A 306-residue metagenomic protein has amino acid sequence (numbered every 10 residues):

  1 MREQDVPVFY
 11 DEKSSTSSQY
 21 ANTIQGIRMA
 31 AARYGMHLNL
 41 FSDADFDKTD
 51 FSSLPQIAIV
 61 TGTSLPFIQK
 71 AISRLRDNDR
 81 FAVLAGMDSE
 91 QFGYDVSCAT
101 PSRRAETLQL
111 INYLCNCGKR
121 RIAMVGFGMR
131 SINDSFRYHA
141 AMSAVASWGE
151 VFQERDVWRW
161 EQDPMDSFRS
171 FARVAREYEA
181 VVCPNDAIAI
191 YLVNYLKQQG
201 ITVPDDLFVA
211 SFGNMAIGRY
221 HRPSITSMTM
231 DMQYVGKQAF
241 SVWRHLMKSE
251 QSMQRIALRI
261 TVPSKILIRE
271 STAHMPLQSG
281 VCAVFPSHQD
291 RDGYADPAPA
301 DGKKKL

Functional and structural regions predicted by a protein language model:
M1-I57, M142: Amphipathic helical "hinge" segments at domain boundaries
M1-R2, D292-Y294, P299-L306: N-terminal helix-turn-helix DNA-binding module of bacterial transcription factors
R2, Y113-I122: Glycine-rich phosphate/diphosphate-binding loops that line cofactor/substrate pockets in enzymes
P7, P55-T63, V83, A123-V125 (+2 more regions): Periplasmic-binding protein-like
Y10-N22, F41-F46, C98-Q109, M124-S167 (+4 more regions): Hinge/beta->alpha junction and helix N-cap segments in small-molecule ligand-binding domains
R33-Y34, V145-F152, Q198-V203: Short helix-capping segments at alpha-helix termini
T63-E106, A187, G213-I225: Flexible loop/hinge segments that line or gate small-molecule binding clefts
V96-S97, F168-Y294, P299: Flexible loop/turn connectors
